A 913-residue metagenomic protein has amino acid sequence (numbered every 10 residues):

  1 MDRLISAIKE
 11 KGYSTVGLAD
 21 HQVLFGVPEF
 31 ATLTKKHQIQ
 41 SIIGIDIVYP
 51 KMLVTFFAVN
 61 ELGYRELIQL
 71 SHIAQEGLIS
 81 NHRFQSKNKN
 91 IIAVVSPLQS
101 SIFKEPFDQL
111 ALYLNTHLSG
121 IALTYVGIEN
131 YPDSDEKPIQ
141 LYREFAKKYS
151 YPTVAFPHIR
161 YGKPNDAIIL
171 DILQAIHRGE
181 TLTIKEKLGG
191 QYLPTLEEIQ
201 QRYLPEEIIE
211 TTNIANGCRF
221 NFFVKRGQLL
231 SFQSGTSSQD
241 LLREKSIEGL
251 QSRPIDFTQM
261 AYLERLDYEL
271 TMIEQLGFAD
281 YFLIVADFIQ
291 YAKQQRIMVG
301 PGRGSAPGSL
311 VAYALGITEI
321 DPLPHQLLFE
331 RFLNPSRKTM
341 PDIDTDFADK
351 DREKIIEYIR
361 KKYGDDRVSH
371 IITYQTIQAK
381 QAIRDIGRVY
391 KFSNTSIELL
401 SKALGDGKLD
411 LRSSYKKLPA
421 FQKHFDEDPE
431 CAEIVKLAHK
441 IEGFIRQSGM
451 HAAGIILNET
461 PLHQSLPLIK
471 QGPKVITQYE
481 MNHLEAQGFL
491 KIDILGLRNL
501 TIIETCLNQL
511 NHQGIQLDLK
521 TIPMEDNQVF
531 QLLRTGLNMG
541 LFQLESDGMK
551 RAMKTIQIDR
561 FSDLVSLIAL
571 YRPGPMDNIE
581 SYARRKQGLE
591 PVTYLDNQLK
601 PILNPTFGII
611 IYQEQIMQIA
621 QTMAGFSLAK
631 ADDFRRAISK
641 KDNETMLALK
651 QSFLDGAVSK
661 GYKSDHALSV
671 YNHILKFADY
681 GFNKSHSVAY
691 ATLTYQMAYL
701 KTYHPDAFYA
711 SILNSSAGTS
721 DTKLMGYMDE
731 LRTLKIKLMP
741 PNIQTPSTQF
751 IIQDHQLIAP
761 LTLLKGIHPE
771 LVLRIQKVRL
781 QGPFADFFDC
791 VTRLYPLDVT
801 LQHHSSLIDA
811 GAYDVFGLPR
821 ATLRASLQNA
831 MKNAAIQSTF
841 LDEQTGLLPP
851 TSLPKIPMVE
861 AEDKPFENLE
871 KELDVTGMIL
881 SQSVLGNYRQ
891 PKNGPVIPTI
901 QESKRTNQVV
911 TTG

Functional and structural regions predicted by a protein language model:
M1-L18, Q22-H37, H72-P164, I255-I284: Domain-core and long-helix interface of multi-subunit machines
D2, S14-L18, Y161, S237-G913: Noncatalytic, beta-rich nucleic-acid-contacting surfaces in large DNA/RNA-processing enzymes
L24-I39, A167-D171, Y313-L323: Glycine-rich loop at the start of a catalytic domain that most often binds anionic cofactors/ligands
E29-G77: Hydrophobic or amphipathic alpha-helical targeting/insertion segments
I42-I45, L53, Y161-D166, Q174-N216 (+2 more regions): Phosphate/diphosphate-binding loops
K51, K137-I139, K163-L173, Y313: Histidine/acidic-residue-rich catalytic or RNA/ligand-binding cores of hydrolases and nuclease-related proteins
E206-F232, T376: Structural signature of the thiamine diphosphate
